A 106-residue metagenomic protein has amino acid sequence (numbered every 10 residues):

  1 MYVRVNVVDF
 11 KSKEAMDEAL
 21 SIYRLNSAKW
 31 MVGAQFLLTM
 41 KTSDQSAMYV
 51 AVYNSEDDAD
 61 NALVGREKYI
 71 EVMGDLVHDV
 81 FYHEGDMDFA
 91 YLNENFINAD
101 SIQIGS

Functional and structural regions predicted by a protein language model:
M1-M48, N54-K68, D75-S106: Short S/T/G/P-rich N-terminal loop/turn motif that feeds into the first structured element of a domain
